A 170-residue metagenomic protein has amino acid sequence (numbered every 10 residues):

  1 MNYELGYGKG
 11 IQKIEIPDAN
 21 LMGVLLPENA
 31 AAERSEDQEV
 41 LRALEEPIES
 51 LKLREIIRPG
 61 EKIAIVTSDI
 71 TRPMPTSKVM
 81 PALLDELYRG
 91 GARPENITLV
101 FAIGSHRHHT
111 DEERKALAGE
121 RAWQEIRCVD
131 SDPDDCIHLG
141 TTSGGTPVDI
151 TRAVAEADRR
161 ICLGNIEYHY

Functional and structural regions predicted by a protein language model:
M1-A43: N-terminal amphipathic/basic leader segments beginning at the initiator methionine
I14, G23-L25, M74-P75, C162-L163 (+1 more regions): Short helix/loop capping segments that flank catalytic or ligand/cofactor-binding pockets
I48-A64, R89-P94: Glycine-rich phosphate/diphosphate-binding loops that line cofactor/substrate pockets in enzymes
I48-L51, A82-E86, S143-A153: Short alpha-helical segments and helix-capping/turn motifs at coil-helix boundaries
K62-P73, T98-G104, C162: Short glycine-rich or small-residue beta-strand-to-loop segments that form or flank ligand, phosphate, metal/Fe-S
P73-A92: Histidine-anchored nucleotide/phosphate-binding helix
E86, G90-V100, S105: Hydrophobic or amphipathic alpha-helical targeting/insertion segments
H109-Y170: An acidic, phosphate/nucleotide-engaging active-site surface
